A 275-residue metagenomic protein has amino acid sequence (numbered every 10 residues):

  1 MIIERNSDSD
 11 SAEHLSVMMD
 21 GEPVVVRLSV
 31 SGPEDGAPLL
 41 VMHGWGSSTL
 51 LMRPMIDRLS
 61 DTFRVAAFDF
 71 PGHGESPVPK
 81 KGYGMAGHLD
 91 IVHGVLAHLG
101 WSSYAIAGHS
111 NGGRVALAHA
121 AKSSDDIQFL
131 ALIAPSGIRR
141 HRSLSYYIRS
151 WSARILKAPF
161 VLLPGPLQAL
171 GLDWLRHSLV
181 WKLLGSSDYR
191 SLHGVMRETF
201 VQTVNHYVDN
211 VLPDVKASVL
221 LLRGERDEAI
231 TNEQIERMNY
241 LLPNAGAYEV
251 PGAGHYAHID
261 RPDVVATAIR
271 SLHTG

Functional and structural regions predicted by a protein language model:
M1-L39, S60-F63, W101-S102, R176 (+1 more regions): Alpha/beta-hydrolase fold catalytic core
M19-S31, A66-A107, T267: Active-site loop/oxyanion-hole signature of alpha/beta-hydrolase fold enzymes
S29-E75: Conserved HGGG/HGGXW glycine-rich cap/lid loop of the alpha/beta-hydrolase fold
G108, G112, A116: Gly/Ala-rich beta-loop-alpha elbow adjacent to hydrolase catalytic centers
L117-K122, I127-L162: Flexible "cap/lid" loop of the alpha/beta hydrolase fold
L132, V161-A217: Conserved alpha/beta-hydrolase catalytic His-Asp/Glu region
D214-V215, L221-R223, D227: Short beta-strand/loop motif that positions the catalytic acidic residue of the alpha/beta-hydrolase fold
A253-A266: Catalytic histidine-centered segment of alpha/beta-hydrolase-like enzymes
